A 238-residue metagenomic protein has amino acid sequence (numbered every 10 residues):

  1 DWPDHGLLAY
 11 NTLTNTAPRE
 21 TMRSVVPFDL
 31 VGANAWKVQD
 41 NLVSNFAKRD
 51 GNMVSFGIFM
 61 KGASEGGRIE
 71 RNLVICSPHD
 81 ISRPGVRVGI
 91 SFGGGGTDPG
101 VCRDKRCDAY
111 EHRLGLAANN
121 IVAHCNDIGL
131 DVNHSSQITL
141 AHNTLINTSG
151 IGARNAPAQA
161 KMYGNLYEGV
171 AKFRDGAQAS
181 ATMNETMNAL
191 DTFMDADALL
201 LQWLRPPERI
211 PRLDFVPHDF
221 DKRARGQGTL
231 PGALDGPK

Functional and structural regions predicted by a protein language model:
D1-P18, N34-K48, G57, S64-D80 (+4 more regions): Right-handed parallel beta-helix
N15, R23-V25: Asp-box/WD-like beta-propeller blade repeats and closely related beta-sheet repeat scaffolds
S24, V54, A63, V86: Beta-rich catalytic cores
G62, Y110, I210-L213: Short, small/polar residue-rich loop motifs at catalytic or cofactor-binding pockets
N133-H134, N155: Short, T/G/N/S-enriched strand-turn elements that build extracellular solenoid repeat scaffolds
G150-I151: C-terminal recognition in membrane/secretory proteostasis and scaffolding
S180, D191-K238: Surface beta-loop-beta hairpin patches that serve as ligand-binding interfaces in beta-rich domains
